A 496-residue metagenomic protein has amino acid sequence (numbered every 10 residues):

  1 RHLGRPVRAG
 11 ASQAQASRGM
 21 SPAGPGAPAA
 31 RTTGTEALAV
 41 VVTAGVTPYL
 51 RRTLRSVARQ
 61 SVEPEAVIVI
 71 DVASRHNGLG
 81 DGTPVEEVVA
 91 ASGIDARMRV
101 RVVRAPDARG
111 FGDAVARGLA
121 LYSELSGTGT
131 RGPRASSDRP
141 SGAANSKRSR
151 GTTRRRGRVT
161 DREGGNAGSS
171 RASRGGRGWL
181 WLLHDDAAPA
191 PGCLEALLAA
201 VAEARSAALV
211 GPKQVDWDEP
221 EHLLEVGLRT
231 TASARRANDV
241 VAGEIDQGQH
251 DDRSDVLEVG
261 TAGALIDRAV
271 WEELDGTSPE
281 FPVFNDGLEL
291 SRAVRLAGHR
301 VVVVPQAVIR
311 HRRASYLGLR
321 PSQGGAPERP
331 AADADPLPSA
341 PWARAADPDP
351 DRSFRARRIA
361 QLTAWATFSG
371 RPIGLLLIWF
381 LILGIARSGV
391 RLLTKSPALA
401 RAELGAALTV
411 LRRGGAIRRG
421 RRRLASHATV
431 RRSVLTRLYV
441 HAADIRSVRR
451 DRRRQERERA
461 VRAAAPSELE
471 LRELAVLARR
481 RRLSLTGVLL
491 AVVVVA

Functional and structural regions predicted by a protein language model:
R55-P64: Short, acidic, metal-binding catalytic loop of nucleotide-sugar glycosyltransferases
A105-G132, R154-G175: Glycine-rich, basic loop-to-helix element that forms the pyrophosphate-binding segment of sugar-nucleotide handling
G127, G175-A188: Short beta-strand-to-loop acidic/aromatic patch adjacent to the donor-nucleotide binding site
G175, A190-T230: Conserved donor NDP-sugar-binding/catalytic core segment of glycosyltransferases
T231-V256: Short, flexible, basic/aromatic active-site loop/helix in glycosyltransferases
Q249, L257-G276, E280-V308, R313-S315: A short, conserved alpha-helix in the catalytic core of glycosyltransferases
L296-G414: Active-site-adjacent helix/loop segment of glycosyltransferases that harbors family-specific signature motifs
D351, A366-A478: Non-catalytic, C-terminal membrane-associated alpha-helical segments of glycosyltransferases
